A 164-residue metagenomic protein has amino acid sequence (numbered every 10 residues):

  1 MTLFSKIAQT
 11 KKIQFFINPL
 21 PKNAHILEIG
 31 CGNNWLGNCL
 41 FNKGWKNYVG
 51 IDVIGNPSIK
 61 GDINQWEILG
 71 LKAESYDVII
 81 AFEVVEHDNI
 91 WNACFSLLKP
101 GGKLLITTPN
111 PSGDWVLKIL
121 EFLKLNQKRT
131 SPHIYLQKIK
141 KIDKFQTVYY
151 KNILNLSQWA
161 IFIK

Functional and structural regions predicted by a protein language model:
M1-E74, W91, Q127-Q137, Y149-W159: Conserved N-terminal segment of class I S-adenosyl-L-methionine
P57, E67, G101, S112-D114: Feature marks short, surface-exposed loop/turn motifs that line or immediately flank catalytic pockets and channel
I80: A conserved beta-strand element that flanks and buttresses the S-adenosyl-L-methionine
E83-V84: Short catalytic micro-motifs in class I SAM-dependent methyltransferases
N89-S96, K103-K164: S-adenosyl-L-methionine-dependent methyltransferase catalytic module, highlighting the catalytic core
